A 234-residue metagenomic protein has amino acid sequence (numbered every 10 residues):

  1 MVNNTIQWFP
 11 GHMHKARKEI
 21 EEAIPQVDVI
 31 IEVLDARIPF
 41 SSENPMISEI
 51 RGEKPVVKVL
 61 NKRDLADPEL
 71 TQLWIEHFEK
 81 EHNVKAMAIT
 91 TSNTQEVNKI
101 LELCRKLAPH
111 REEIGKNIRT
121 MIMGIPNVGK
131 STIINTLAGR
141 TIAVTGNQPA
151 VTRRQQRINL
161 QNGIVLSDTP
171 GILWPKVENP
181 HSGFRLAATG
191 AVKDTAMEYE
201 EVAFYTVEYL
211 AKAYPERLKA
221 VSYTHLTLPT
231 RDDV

Functional and structural regions predicted by a protein language model:
M1-V29, R37-I38, E43-M46, I50-V56 (+4 more regions): Helix-rich effector regions associated with P-loop NTPase G domains
E32, K58-L60, I122: Structural beta-sheet core signal
D35, F78, I133, T169: Residue-level signature of catalytic and energy-coupling elements of molecular machines, predominantly ATP/GTP-dependent
P68-M121: Canonical P-loop GTPase G-domain recognition
N117, R140, Q155: Short coil/loop residues immediately preceding or within conserved phosphate-binding loops of NTP-utilizing enzyme
M121-A138: Glycine-rich phosphate-binding P-loop
G139-N147: Post-Walker A helix-loop "phosphate-sensing" segment adjacent to the P-loop in P-loop NTPases
